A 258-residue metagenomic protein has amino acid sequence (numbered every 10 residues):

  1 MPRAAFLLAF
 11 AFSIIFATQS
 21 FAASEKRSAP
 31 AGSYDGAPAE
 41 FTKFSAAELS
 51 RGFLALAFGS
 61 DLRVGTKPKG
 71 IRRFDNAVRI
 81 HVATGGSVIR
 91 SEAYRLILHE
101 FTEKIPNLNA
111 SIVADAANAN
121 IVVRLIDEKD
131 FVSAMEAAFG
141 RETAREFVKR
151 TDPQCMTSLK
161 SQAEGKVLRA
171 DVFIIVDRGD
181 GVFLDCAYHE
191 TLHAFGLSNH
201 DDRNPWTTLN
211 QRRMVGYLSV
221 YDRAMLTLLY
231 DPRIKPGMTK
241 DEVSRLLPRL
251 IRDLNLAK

Functional and structural regions predicted by a protein language model:
M1-A4: Positively charged n-region of N-terminal signal peptides that target proteins for export
L7-A17: Bacterial N-terminal signal peptides
S13-I15, I71-R73, A114, A163-G165: Sterically constrained small-residue positions within well-ordered secondary structures of folded domains
F21-R79, G86-V88, Q154-Q162, L256-A257: Disordered inhibitory propeptide/activation segment of secreted metzincin zinc metalloprotease zymogens, centered on
G32, G36-E40, R63, R141-V182 (+1 more regions): Metalloprotease/metallohydrolase-associated module, dominated by Zn2+-dependent proteases
E48-G52, D130, A134, M225 (+1 more regions): Exposed alpha-helical structural elements
A55-P68, V82, A93-L98, E103-N109: N-terminal post-signal-peptidase region of extra-cytosolic proteins
V88-A194, H200-D202: Metzincin-family zinc-dependent endopeptidase catalytic domain
